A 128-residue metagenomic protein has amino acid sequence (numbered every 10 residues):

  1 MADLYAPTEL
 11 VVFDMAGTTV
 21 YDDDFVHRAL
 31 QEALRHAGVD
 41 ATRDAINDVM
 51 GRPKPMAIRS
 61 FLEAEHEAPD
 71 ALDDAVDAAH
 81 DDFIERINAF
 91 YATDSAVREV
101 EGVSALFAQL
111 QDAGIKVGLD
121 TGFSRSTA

Functional and structural regions predicted by a protein language model:
A2, A6-P7, N88-L119, F123-T127: Short, acidic loop-to-helix structural element flanking the phosphoryl-transfer center in phosphate-processing enzymes
A2-N47: Active-site neighborhood of HAD-like aspartate-dependent phosphohydrolases
V20, G51, T121-G122: Active-site-adjacent beta-strand anchor residues
D22-D23, P69, A96, A128: Alpha-helix N-cap/helix-start motif
A29, A57, T127: Phosphate- and divalent-cation-binding pockets in alpha/beta enzyme and binding domains that engage nucleotide-derived
M50-Y91, E101-Q109: A metal-dependent, Asp-based hydrolase signature
